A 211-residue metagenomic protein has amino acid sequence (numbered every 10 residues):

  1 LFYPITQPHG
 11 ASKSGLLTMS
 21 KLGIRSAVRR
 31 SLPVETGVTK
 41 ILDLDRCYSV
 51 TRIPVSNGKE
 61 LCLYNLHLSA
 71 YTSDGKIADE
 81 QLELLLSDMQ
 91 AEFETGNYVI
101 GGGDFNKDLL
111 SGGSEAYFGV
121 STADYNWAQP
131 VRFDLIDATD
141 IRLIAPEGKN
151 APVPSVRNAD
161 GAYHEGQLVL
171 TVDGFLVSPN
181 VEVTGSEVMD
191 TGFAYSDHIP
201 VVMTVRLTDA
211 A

Functional and structural regions predicted by a protein language model:
L1-L68: Structured beta-strand-rich core segments of catalytic domains in phosphoester-bond hydrolases
H9-A11, I41, D74, G192-D197: Solvent-exposed loop/turn segments connecting transmembrane beta-strands in outer-membrane beta-barrel proteins
A11-L16, A27-V28, Y71-S73, D108-S111 (+2 more regions): Short catalytic/ligand-binding loop motif for oxyanion handling, primarily in non-cytosolic enzymes, centered on
S12, G75-L82, E165, V169: Solvent-exposed, acidic/flexible segments
E35-T36, E80-Q81, A116-S121: Glycine-rich, phosphate-binding/catalytic loops in enzymes
L66, G102-D104: Active-site flanking residues adjacent to catalytic metal/cofactor-binding acidic residues
S73-N97: A long, amphipathic alpha-helix that forms part of the scaffold/cap immediately adjacent to metal-dependent active
M89-I100, K107-A211: Metal-dependent phosphoester-hydrolase catalytic domains
